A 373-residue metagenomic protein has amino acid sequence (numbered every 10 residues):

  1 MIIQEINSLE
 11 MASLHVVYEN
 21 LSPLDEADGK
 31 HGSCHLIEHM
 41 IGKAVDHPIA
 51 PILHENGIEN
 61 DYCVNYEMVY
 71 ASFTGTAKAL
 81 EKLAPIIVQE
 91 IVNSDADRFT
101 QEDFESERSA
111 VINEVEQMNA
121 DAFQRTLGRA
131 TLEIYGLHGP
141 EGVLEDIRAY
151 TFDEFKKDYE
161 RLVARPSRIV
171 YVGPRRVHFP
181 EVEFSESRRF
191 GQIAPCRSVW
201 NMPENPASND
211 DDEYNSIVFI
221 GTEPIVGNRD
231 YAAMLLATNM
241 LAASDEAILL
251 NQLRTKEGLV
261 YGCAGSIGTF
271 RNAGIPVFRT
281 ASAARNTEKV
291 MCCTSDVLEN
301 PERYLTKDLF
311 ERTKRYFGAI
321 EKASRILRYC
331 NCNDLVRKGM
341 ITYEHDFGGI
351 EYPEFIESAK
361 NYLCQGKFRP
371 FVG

Functional and structural regions predicted by a protein language model:
M1-I52, N56, P85-V88, V143 (+4 more regions): His/Glu-rich zincin catalytic helix
P48-Q192, P224-I225, K256-G373: Charge-rich, well-structured scaffold segments of protease-associated domains
